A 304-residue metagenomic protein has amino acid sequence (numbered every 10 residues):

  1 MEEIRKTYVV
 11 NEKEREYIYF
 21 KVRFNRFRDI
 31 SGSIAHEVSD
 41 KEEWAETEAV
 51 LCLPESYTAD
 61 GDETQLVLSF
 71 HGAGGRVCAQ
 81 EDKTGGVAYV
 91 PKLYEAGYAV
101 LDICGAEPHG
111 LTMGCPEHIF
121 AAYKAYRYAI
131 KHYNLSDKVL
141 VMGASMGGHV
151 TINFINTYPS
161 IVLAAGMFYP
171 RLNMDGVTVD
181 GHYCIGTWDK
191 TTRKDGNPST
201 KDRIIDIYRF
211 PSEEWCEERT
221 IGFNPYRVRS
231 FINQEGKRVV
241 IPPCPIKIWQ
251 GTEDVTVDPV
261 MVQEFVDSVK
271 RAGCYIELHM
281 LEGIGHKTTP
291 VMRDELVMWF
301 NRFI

Functional and structural regions predicted by a protein language model:
E2-G61: N-terminal cap/lid segment of alpha/beta-hydrolase-fold proteins
A59-T64, G72-T112: Short substrate-entry loop that stabilizes the transition state in hydrolases
M113-Y133: Alpha/beta-hydrolase active-site loop
Y133-S145: Alpha/beta-hydrolase fold nucleophile elbow
N153-W215: Hydrolase active-site cap/lid region
P242, I248-Q250, D254: Short beta-strand/loop motif that positions the catalytic acidic residue of the alpha/beta-hydrolase fold
V255-M261: Conserved alpha/beta-hydrolase "acid-adjacent" motif
L278-T288: Histidine-bearing beta->alpha loop at or near hydrolase active sites
